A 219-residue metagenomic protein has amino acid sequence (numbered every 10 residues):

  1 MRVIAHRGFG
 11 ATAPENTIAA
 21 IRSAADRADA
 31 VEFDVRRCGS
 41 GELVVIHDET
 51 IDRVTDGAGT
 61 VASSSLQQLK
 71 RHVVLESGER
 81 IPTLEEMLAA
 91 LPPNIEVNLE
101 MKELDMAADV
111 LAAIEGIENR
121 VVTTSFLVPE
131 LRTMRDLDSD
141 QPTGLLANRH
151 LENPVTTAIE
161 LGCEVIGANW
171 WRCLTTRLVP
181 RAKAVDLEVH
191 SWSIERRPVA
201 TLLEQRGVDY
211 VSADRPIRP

Functional and structural regions predicted by a protein language model:
M1, R27-D29, E42, I95 (+2 more regions): The start of beta-strands in P-loop NTPase/AAA+ ATPase cores
M1-F9: Long, acidic (Asp/Glu-rich), low-complexity accessory segments flanking structured domains
A5, V31-F33, I46-H47, L99-M101 (+1 more regions): Active-site flanking residues adjacent to catalytic metal/cofactor-binding acidic residues
G8, T12, N16: Entry/capping segment at the start of metal-dependent catalytic domains with acidic active-site entry clusters
A20-R37, M87, A158-I166: Catalytic domains of carbohydrate-active enzymes, especially glycoside hydrolases
A25-R27, L43, A58, S63 (+4 more regions): Alpha-helix termination/capping residues and helix-transition junctions
V35-A90, L145: An active-site metal/cofactor-coordinating segment within enzyme catalytic domains
E85-E86, A90-L91, E96, M101-P219: Short loop-to-alpha-helix "cap/lid" segments that border enzyme active sites across diverse enzyme classes
